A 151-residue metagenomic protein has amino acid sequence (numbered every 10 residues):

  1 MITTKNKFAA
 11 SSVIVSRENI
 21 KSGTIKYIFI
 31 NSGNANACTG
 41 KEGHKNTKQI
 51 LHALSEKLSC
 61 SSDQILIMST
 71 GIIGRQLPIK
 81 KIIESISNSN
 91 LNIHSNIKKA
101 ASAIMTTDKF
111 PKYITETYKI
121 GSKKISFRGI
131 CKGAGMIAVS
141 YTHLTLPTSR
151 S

Functional and structural regions predicted by a protein language model:
M1-A53, I83-S85, T107-P111, K124: Generic N-terminal targeting/processing segments that precede catalytic cores or assembly contacts
T47-H52, L77-I104: Glycine-rich and small/hydrophobic secondary-structure elements
Q64-S69, F127-G129: General beta-strand structural signal in soluble alpha/beta enzymes
M68-P78: Short, conserved secondary-structure transition motifs
H94-F127: Extended amphipathic alpha-helical scaffolds
C131-S140: Conserved phosphate/anionic-ligand binding catalytic regions in large, soluble enzymes, centered on
T142-T148: Conserved small/polar residues in nucleotide/adenosyl-binding loops
